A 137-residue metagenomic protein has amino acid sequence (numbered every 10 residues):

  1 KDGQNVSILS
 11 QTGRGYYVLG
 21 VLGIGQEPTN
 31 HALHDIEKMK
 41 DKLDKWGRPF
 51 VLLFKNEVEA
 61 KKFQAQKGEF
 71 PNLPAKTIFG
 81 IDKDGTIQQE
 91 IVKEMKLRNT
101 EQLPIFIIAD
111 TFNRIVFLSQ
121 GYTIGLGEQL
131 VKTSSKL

Functional and structural regions predicted by a protein language model:
K1-Y17, I24-G25, H34-K38: A short beta-strand-turn-helix
S7-T12, E90-K96: Short amphipathic alpha-helix with an adjacent loop that forms part of the alpha/beta core around
S10-G13, D44-K45, P71-L73, R98-E101: Extracellular/periplasmic catalytic domains that process cell-envelope and extracellular macromolecules
V18-L19, F106: Hydrophobic beta-strand anchors of alpha/beta hydrolase catalytic cores
I24-L73, T86-I91: Structural microenvironment flanking redox-active thiols in thiol-disulfide oxidoreductases
P74-I78, K93-I107: Structural micro-motif
K76-T86: Short acidic-hydrophobic, aromatic-tinged amphipathic segments that line or gate anion-handling sites
E101-L137: Thiol-/selenol-based redox modules, centered on thioredoxin-like and closely related oxidoreductase domains
